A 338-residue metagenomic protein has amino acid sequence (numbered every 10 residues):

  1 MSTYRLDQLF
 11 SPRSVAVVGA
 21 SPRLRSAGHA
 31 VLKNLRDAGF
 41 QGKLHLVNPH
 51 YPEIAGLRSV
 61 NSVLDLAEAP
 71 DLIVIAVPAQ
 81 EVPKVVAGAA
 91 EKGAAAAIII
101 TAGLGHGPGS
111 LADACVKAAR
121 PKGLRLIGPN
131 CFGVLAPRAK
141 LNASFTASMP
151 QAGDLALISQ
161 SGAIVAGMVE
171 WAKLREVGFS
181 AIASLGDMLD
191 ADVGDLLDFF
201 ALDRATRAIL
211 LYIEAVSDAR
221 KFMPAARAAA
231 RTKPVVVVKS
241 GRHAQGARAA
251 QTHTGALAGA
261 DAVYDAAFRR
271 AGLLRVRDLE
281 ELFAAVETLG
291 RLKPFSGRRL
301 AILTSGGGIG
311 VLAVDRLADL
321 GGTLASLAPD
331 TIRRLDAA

Functional and structural regions predicted by a protein language model:
M1-A338: Catalytic-core regions of core metabolic enzymes, especially those transforming organic acids/acyl-group intermediates
